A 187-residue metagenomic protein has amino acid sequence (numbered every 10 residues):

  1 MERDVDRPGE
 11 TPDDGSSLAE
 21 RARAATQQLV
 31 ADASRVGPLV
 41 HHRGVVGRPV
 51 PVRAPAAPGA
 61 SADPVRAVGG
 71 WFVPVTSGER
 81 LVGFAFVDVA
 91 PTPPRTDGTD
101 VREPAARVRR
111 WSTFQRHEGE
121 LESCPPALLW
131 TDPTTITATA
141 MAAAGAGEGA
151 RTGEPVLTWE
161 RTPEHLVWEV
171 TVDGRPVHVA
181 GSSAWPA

Functional and structural regions predicted by a protein language model:
M1-D6, T162, A187: Intrinsic N-terminal pre-sequences and regulatory tails
E2-A62, R116-L157: Short, non-transmembrane alpha-helical segments in secretory-pathway proteins
R35-T92, G153-P176: Exposed beta-strand-loop-beta-strand "reactive/processing" segments of non-cytosolic proteins
D88-P133, R175-A187: A short, surface-exposed interaction/processing loop segment used at functional sites
